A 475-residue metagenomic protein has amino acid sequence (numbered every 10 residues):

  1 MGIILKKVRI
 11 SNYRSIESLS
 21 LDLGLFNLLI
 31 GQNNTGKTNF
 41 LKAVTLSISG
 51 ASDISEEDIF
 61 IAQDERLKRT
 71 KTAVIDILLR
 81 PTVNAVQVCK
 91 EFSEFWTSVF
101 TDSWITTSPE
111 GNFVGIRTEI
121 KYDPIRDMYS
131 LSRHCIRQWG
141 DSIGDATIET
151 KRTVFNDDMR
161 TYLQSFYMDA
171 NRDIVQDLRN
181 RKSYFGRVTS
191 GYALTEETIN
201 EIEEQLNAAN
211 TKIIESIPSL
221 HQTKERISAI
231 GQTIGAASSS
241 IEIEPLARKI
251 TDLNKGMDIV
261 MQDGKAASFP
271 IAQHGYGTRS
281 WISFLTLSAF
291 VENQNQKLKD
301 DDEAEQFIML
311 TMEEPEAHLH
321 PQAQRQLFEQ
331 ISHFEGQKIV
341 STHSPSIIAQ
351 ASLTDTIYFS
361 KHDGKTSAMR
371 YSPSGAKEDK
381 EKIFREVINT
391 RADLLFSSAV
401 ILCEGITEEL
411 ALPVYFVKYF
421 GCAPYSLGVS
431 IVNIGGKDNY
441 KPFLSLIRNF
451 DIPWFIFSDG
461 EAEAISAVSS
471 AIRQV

Functional and structural regions predicted by a protein language model:
M1-I30, N34-S49, V260-T390: Switch/communication elements of ASCE P-loop NTPase nucleotide-binding domains
L21, Q32, R66-T70, T107-G111 (+7 more regions): Conserved catalytic network of the ASCE P-loop NTPase/AAA+ motor domain
N27, L79-V83, I120-P124: Beta-strand elements of well-folded, non-transmembrane domains
L41-E110: Conserved P-loop NTP-binding catalytic core
F92-N200: Electropositive, glycine-dotted interaction segments that contact anionic polymers or phosphate-rich ligands
D177-S183, R187-I282, T286-M312: Extended helical coiled-coil dimerization/tether regions that scaffold and oligomerize large DNA-maintenance assemblies
E335, S346-E463: RecA-like P-loop NTPase motor core
D459, E463-V475: Activity-critical C-terminal alpha-helical subdomain
